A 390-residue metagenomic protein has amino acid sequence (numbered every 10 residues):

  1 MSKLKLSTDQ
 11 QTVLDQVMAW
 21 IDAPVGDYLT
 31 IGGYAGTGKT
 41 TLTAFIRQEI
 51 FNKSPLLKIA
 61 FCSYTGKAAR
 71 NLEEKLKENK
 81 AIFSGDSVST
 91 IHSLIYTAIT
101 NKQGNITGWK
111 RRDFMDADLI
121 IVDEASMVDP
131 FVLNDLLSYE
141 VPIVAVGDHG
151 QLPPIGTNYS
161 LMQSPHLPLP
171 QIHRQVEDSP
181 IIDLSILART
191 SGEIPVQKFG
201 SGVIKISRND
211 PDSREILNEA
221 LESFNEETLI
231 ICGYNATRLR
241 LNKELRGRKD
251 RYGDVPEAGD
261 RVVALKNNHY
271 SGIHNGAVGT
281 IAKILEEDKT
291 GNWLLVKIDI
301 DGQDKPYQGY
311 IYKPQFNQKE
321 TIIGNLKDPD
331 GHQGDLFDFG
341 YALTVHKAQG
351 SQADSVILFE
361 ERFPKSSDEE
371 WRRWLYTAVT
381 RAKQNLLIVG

Functional and structural regions predicted by a protein language model:
M1-Q11: Dynamic helix-loop-helix/coil hinge segments at AAA+ ATPase domain boundaries and subdomain interfaces
S7-T8, D15, A19, G26 (+7 more regions): Conserved helicase motor core of SF1/SF2 NTP-dependent helicases
V13, T43, I106, D129-V132 (+3 more regions): Amphipathic coiled-coil/heptad-repeat helices and related helical stalk/stem segments that mediate oligomerization
A23-P24, S54, D113-D116, S138 (+4 more regions): Flexible, charged surface loops at secondary-structure boundaries
T37-L42, G66, A81-I91, P170 (+2 more regions): Core RecA-like ATPase module of SF1/SF2 helicases and allied nucleic-acid translocases
Q103-W109: Substrate-gripping "pore-loop 1 plus following alpha2 helix"
E124, R214-E215, L221-F224, L336-Y341: Phosphate-interacting basic helix/loop segments used at nucleotide- and nucleic-acid interfaces
P195-L241: Helicase P-loop NTPase motor core
